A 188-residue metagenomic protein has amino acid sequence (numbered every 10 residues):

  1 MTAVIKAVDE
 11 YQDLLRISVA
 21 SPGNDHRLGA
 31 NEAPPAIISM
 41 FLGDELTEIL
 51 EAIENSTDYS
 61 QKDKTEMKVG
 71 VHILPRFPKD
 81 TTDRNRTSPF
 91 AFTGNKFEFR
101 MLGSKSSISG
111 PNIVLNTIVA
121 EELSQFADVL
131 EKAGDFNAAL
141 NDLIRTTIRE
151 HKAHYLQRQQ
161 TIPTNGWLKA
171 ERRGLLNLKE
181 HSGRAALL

Functional and structural regions predicted by a protein language model:
M1-D9: Hydrophobic, small-residue-rich alpha-helical packing segments that form membrane-like cores
E10-L188: Acidic, glycine-enriched catalytic cores built around paired aspartates
